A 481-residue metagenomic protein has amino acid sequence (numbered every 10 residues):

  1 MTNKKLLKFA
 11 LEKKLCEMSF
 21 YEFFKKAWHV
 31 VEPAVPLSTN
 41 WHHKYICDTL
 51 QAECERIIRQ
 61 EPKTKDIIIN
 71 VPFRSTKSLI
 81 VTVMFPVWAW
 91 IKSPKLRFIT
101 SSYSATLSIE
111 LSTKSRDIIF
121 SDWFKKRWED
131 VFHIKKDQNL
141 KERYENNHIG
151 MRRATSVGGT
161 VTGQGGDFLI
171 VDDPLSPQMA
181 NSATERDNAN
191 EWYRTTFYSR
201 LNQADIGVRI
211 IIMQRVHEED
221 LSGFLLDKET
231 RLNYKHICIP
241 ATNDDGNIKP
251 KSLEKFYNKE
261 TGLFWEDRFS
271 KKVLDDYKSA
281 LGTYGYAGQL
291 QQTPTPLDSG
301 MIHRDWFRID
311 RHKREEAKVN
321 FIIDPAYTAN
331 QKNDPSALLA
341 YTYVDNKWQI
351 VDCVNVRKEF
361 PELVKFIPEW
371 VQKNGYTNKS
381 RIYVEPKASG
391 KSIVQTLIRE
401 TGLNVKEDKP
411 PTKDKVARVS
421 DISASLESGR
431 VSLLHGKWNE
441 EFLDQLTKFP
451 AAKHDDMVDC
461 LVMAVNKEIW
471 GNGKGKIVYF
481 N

Functional and structural regions predicted by a protein language model:
M1-K65, G429: N-terminal accessory segments
N3-L7, V465-N481: Acidic two-metal-ion nuclease catalytic site recognized across multiple nuclease folds, prominently DnaQ/RNase D-T
P62-M84: Walker A/P-loop
S101-G158: Conserved nucleotide-state-sensing and coupling region of NTP-binding domains
K141-T196: Conserved RecA-like ASCE ATPase "motif II neighborhood" in helicase/translocase motors
N146, R153-T155, A317-A329: Two-metal-ion RNase H-like nuclease active-site motif
G223, D227, R231, C238-P240 (+9 more regions): Mg2+-dependent endonuclease catalytic cores in nucleic-acid-processing enzymes, primarily RNase H-like
S252-P325: ATPase catalytic-site recognition across NTP-hydrolyzing enzymes
